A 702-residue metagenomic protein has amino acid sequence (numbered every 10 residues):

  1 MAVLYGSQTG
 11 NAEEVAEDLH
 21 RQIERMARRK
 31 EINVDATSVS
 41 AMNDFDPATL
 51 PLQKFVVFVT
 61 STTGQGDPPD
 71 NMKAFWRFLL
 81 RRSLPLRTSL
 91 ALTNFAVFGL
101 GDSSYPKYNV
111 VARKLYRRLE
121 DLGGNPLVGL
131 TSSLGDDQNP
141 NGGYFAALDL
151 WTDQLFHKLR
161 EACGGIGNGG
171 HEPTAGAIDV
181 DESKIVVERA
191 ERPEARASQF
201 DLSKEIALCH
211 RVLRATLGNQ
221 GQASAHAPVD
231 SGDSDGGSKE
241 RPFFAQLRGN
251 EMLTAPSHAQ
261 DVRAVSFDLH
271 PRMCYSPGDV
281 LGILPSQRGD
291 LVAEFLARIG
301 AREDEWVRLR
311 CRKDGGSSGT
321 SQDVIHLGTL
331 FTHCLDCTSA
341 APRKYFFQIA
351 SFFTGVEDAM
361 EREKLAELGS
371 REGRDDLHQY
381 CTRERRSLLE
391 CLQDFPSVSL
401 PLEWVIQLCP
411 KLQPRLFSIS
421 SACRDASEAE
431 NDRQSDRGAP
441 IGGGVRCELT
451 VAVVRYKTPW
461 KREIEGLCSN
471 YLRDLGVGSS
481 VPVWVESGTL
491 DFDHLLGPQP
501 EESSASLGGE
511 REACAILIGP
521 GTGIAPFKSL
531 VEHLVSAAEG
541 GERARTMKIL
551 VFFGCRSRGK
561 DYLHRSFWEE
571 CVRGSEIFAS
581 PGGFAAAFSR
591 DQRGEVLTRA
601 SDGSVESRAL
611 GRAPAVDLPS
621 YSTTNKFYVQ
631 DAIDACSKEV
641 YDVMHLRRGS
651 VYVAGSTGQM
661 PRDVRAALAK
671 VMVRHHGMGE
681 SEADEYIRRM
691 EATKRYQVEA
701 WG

Functional and structural regions predicted by a protein language model:
M1-G702: FNR-like FAD-binding dehydrogenase module
